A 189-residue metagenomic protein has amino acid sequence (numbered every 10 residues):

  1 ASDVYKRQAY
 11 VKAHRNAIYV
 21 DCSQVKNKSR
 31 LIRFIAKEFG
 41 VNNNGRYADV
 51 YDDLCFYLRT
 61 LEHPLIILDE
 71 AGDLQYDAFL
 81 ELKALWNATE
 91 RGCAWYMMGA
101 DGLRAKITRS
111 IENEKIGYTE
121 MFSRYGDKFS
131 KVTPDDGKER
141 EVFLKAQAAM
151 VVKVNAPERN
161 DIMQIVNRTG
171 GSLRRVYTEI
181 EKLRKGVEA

Functional and structural regions predicted by a protein language model:
A1-Y5: Short, small-residue-biased leader/transition segments that mark boundaries at the very start of proteins
A9, K26-F34, V41-Y96, I116-F122 (+2 more regions): Mid-core helix/loop region of P-loop NTP-binding domains shared across ATPases and GTPases
K12-Q24: Conserved catalytic segments around the Walker B and adjacent sensor/switch elements of P-loop NTPase domains
A17-Y19, G126-K131: Conserved beta-strand scaffold positions in the cores of enzyme catalytic domains, especially in NTP/NDP-utilizing
C22, V41, E112: Charge-dense, low-complexity intrinsically disordered segments
R104-R124: Short regulatory helix/loop adjacent to the ATP-binding pocket of P-loop NTPases
